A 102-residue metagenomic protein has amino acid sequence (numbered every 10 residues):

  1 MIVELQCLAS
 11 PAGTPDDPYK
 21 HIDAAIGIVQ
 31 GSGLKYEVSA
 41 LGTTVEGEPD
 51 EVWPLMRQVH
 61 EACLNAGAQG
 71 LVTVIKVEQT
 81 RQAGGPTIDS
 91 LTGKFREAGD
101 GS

Functional and structural regions predicted by a protein language model:
M1-S102: Charge-rich, low-complexity N-terminal segments
